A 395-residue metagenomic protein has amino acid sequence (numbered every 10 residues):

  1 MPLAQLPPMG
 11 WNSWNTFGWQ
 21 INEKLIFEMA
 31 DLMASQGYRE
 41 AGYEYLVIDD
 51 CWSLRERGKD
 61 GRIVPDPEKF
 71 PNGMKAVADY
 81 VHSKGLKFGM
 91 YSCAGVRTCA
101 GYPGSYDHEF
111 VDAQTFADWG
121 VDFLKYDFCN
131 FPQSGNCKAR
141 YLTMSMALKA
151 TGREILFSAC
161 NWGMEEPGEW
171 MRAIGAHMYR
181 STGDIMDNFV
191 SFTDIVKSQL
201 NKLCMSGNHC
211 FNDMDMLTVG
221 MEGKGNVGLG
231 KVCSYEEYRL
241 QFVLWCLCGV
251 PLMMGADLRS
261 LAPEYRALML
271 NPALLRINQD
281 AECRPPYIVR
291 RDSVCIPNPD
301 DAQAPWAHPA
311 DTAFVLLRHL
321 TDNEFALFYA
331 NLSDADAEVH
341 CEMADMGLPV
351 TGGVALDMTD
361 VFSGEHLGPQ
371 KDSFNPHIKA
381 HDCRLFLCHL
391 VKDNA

Functional and structural regions predicted by a protein language model:
P7-N12, E44-I48, F88-M90, L124-Y126 (+2 more regions): Hydrophobic faces of well-ordered beta-strands that scaffold small-molecule active sites in alpha/beta enzyme cores
W11, L46, V81, F157 (+3 more regions): Conserved, mostly hydrophobic/aromatic
L25, M29-S134: Aromatic-lined carbohydrate-binding/catalytic grooves of carbohydrate-active enzymes
H108-V111, A139, K149, E154-D257: Glycan-recognition surfaces
L240-W306: Catalytic cores of secreted or luminal carbohydrate-active enzymes
W245-C248, M253-G255, P305-V350: Carbohydrate-binding surface patches
D345-S363: Solvent-exposed beta-hairpin/edge-strand motifs
P369-A395: C-terminal beta-strand-rich structural cap/linker in extracellular carbohydrate-active enzymes
